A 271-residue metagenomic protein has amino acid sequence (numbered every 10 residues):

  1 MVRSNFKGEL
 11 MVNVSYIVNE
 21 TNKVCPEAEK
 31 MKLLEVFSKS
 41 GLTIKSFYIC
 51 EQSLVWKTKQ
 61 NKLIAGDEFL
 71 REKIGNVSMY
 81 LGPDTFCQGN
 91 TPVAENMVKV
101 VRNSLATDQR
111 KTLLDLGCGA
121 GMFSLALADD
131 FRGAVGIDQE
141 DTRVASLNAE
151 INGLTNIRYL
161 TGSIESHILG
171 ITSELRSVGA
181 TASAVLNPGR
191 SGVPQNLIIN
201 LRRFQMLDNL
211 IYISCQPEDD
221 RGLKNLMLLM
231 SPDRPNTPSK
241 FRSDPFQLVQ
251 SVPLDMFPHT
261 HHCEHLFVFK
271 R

Functional and structural regions predicted by a protein language model:
R3-N5: Structural signature of eukaryotic scaffold interfaces centered on beta-propeller domains
G8-V18, S78-G82: Short, aliphatic-rich beta-strand segments
T21-R271: Rossmann-like S-adenosyl-L-methionine
